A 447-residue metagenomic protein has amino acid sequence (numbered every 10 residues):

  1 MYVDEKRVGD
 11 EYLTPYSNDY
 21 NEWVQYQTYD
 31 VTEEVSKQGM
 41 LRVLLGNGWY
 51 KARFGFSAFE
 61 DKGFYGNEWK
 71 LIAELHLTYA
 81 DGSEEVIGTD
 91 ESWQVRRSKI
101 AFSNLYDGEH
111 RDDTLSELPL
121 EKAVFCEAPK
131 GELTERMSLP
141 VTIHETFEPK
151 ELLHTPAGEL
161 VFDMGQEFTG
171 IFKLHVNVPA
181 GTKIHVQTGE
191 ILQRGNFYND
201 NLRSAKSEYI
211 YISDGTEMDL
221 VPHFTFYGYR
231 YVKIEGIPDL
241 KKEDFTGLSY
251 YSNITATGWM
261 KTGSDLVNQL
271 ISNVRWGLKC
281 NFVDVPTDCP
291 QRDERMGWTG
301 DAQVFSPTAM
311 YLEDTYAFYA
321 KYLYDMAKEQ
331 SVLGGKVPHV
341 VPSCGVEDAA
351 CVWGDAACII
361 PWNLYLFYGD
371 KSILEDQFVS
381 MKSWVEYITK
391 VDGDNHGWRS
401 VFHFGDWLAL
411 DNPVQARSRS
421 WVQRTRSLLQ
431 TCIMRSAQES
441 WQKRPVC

Functional and structural regions predicted by a protein language model:
M1-R292, G300-D301, A317-A320, V337-G345 (+3 more regions): Extracellular/oxidizing-compartment recognition motifs
D107, S207, T287-C289, L333-A357 (+2 more regions): The feature captures the catalytic groove of carbohydrate-active enzymes
A180, H185-L192, K261, F378-K390 (+1 more regions): Acidic, mature catalytic/reactive cores of soluble proteins
I237-F245, V267, Y311-L323, A327-G334 (+4 more regions): Structural helix-adjacent loops and short alpha-helical linkers that scaffold large soluble proteins
T257-G263, P307-M310, R424: Second-shell loop/turn segments in exported
L270, D301, Y322, A357 (+4 more regions): Stable alpha-helical elements in mature extracytoplasmic
R275, K279-V283, Y324-A327, W362 (+1 more regions): Amphipathic, well-packed alpha-helical segments that form the structural scaffold of globular domains
W298-V304, Y311, G354, S427-T431: An alpha-helical repeat/solenoid feature that recognizes helix-turn-helix modules
